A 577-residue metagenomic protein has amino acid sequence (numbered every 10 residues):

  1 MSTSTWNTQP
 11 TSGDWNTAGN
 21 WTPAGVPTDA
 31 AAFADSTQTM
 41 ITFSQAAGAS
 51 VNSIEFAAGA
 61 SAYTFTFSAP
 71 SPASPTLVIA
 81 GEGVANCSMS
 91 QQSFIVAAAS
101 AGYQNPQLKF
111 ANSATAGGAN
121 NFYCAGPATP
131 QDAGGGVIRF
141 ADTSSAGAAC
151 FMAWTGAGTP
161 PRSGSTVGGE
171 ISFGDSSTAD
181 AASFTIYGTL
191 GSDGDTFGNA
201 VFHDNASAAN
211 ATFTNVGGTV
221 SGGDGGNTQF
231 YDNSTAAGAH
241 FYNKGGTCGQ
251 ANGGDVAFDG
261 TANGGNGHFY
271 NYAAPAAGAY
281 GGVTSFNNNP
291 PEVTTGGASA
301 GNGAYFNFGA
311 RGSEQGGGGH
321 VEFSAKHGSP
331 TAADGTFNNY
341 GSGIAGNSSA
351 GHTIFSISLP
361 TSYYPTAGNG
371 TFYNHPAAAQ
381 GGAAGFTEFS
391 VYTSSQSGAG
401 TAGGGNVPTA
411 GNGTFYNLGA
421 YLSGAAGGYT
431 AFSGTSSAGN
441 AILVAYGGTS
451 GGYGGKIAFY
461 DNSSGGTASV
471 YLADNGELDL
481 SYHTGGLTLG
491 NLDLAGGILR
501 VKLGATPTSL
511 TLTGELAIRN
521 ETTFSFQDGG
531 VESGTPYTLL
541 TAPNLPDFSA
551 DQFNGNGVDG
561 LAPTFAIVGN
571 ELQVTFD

Functional and structural regions predicted by a protein language model:
M1-S145, C150-T166, S172-S177, D195 (+15 more regions): Solvent-exposed adhesion/ligand-recognition segments of exported proteins
A18-G25, M40-A46, I54, F65-F67 (+18 more regions): Short, T/G/N/S-enriched strand-turn elements that build extracellular solenoid repeat scaffolds
T28-A31, N227, A495-R500: Short, hydrophobic/aromatic-rich segments at coil-to-beta transitions
T64-P72, P291-G296, K326-G328, P360-S362 (+1 more regions): Acidic Ser/Thr/Pro-rich low-complexity disordered segments that often serve as glycosylated linkers/stalks around
T76, Q92, N105-Q107, A133-R139 (+18 more regions): Extracellular beta-strand/beta-solenoid scaffold signature
I79, F110, S192, G317 (+12 more regions): Generic detector of low-complexity/intrinsically disordered segments and short hydrophobic N-terminal stretches
P106, A114, A128, S144 (+38 more regions): Small-residue (G/S/T/A) turn/hinge positions that recur once per unit in extracellular repeat modules
F432, K456-T538, G569, Q573: Extracellular beta-strand/loop-rich repeat segments of large surface/secreted proteins
